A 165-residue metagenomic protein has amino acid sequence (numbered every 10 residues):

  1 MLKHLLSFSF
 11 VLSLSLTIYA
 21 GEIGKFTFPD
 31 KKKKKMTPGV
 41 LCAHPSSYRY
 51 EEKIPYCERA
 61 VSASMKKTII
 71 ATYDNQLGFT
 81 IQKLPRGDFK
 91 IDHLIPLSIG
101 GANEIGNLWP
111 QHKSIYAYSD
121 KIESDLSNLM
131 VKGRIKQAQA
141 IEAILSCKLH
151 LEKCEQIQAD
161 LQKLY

Functional and structural regions predicted by a protein language model:
L2-K90, S98-Y165: Nuclease and nuclease-like effector domains acting on nucleic acids or nucleotide cofactors
